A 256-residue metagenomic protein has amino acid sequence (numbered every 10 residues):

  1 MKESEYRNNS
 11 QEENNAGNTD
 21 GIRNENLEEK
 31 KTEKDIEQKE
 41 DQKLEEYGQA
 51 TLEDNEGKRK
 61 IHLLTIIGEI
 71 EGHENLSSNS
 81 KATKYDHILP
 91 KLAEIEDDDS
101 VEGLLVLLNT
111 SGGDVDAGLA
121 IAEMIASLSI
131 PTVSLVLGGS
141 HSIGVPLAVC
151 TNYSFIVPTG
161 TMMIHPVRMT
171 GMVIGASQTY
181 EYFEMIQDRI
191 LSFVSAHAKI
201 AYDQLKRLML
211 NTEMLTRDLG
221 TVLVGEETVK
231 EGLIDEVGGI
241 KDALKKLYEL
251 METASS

Functional and structural regions predicted by a protein language model:
M1-L135, G139-V145, C150-H165, M169-S256: N-terminal organellar transit peptides
